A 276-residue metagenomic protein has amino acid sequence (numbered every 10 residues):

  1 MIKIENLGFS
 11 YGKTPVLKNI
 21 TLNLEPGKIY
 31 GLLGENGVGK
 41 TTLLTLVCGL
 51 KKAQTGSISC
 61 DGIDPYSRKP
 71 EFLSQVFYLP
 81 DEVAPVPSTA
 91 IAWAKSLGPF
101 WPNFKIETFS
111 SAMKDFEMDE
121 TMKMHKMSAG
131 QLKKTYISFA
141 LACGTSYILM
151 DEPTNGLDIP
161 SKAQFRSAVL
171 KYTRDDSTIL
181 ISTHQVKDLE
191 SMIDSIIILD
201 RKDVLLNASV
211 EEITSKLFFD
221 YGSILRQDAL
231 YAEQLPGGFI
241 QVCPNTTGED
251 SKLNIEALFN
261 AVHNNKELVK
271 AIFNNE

Functional and structural regions predicted by a protein language model:
L33-E35: The feature captures the beta-strand-to-loop junction immediately N-terminal to the Walker
C48: Helix-to-loop junction immediately C-terminal to a conserved catalytic motif
G56-S67, E71-F72: Conserved ABC transporter NBD signature motif
Y78-T135: ABC-family P-loop ATPase nucleotide-binding domains
I148-E152: Catalytic Walker B motif of ABC-type/P-loop ATPase nucleotide-binding domains
Q164-L180, H184-C243: ABC transporter nucleotide-binding domain
